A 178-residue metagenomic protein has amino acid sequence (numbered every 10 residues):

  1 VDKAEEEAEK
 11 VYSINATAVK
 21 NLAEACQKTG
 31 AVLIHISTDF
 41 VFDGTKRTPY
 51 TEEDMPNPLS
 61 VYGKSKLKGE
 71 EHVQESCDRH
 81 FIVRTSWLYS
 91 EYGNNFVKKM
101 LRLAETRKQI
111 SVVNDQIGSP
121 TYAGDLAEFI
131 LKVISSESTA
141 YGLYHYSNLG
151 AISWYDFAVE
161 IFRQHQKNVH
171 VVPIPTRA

Functional and structural regions predicted by a protein language model:
V1-A16, Q27: NAD(P)H-binding glycine-rich loop region in Rossmannoid oxidoreductase-like domains and their noncatalytic homologs
N15, Y62, K66, R84: Active-site YXXXK catalytic motif of short-chain dehydrogenase/reductase
K20-L59: Conserved Rossmann-fold NAD(P)-dependent oxidoreductase catalytic core, especially the SDR/UDP-sugar
K28-T29, S76, H165: Helix C-cap/helix->beta junction micro-motif
P58-S65, D115, Y122: The catalytic Tyr-centered alpha-helix of NAD(P)H-dependent dehydrogenases
E71-G118, G124-K132: NAD(P)-dependent short-chain dehydrogenase/reductase
S136-A178: Mid/C-terminal beta-alpha module of Rossmann-like enzyme folds, strongest in SDR-family dehydrogenases/epimerases
